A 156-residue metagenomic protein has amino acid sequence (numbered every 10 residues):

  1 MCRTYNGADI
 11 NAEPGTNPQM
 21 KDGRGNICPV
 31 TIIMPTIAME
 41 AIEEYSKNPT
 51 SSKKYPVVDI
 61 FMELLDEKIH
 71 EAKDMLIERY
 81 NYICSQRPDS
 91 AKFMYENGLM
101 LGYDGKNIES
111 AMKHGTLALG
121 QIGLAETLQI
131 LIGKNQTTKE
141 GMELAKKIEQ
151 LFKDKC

Functional and structural regions predicted by a protein language model:
M1-H114, K134, T138-K155: Conserved catalytic cores of very large enzyme subunits
L117-I130, Q150: Contiguous, well-ordered alpha-helical segments that form the cores/surfaces of helical PPI scaffolds
